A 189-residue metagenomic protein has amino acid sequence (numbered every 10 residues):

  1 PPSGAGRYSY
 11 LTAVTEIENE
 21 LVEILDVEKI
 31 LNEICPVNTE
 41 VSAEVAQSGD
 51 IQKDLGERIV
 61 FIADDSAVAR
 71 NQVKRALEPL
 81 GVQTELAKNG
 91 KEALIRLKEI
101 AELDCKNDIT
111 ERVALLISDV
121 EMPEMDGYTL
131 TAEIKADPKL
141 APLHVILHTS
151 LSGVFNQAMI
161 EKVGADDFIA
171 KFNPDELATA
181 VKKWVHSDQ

Functional and structural regions predicted by a protein language model:
P1-E16: Flexible, small-/acidic-enriched active-site or ligand-binding loops
E57-V68, V73-L77, L116: Conserved acidic segment of CheY-like receiver
L86-L115: Acidic, metal-coordinating helix/loop segments flanking the phosphotransfer/catalytic sites of two-component signaling
N89-E92, D126-L130: Acidic catalytic/metal-coordinating carboxylates
M122: Receiver (REC) domain active-site loop signature in two-component systems and cognate sites in sensor histidine kinases
Y128-A141: Short amphipathic alpha-helix used as the core "switch/output" element in two-component signaling
T129, L151-A170, D175: Alpha4 helix (beta4-alpha4-beta5 surface) of REC/receiver domains from two-component response regulators
